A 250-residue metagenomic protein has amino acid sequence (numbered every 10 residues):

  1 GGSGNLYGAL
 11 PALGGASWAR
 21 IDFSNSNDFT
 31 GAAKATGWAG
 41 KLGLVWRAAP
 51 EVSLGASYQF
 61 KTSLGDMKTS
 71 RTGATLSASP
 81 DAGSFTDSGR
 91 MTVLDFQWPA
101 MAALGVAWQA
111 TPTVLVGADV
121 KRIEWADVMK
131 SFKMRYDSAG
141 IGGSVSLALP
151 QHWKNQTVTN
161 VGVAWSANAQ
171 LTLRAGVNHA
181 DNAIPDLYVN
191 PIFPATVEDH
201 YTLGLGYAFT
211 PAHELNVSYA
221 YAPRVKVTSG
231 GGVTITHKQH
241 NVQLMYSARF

Functional and structural regions predicted by a protein language model:
G1-F250: Outer-membrane beta-barrel porins/channels
